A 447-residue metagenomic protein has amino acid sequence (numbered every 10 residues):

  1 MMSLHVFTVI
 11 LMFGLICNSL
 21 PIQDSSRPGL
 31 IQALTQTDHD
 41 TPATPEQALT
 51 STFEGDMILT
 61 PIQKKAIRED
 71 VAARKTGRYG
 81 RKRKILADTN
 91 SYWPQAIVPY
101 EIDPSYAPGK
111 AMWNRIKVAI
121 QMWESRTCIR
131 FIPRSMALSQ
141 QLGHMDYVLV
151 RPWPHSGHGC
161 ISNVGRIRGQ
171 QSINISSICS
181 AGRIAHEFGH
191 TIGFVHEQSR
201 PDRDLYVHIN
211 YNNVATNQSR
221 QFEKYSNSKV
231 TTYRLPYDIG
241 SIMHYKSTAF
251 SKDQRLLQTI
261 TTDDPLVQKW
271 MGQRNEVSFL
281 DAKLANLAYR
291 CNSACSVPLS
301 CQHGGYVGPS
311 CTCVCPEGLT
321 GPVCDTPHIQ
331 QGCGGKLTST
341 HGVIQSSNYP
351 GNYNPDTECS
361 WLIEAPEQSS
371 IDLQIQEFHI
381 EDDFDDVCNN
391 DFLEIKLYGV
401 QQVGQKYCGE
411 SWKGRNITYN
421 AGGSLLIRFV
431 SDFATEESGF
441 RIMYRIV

Functional and structural regions predicted by a protein language model:
M2-T8, P21, A294-V447: Domain-level representation of secreted and single-pass membrane ectodomains enriched in extracellular protease systems
H5-V6, M112-A119, S180-I184, I239 (+5 more regions): Alpha-helical interaction elements in eukaryotic regulators
L15-M112, V118-Q121, S125-C128, S251-Q258: Disordered inhibitory propeptide/activation segment of secreted metzincin zinc metalloprotease zymogens, centered on
A66, V71-S91, I102-F250, Q368: Metzincin-family zinc-dependent endopeptidase catalytic domain
Q95-P99, I120, C128, H144-L149 (+12 more regions): Beta-strand-rich binding-surface signature of beta-sandwich/beta-barrel folds used to engage anionic ligands
S105, P154-G157, V195-Q198, V214 (+6 more regions): Acidic glycine-/aspartate-rich tracts in secreted/extracellular proteins
W123, H186-G189, A285, I363 (+2 more regions): Terminal peptide-recognition signature
R203-V314, T320-I329: Metalloprotease/metallohydrolase-associated module, dominated by Zn2+-dependent proteases
